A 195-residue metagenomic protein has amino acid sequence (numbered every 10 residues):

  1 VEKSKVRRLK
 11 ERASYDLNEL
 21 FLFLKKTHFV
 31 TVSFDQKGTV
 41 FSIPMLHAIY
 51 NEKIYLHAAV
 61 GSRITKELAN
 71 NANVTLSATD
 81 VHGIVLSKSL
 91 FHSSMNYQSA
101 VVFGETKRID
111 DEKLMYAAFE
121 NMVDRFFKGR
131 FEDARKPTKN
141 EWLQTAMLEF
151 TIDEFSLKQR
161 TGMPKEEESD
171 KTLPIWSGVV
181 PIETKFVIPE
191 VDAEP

Functional and structural regions predicted by a protein language model:
V1-E2, M115-P195: C-terminal edge-of-domain segments
E2-Y55, K66: An N-terminal domain-cap segment
F34, K88-L90, T106-D111, F131-K139: Short helix-to-loop capping/linker segments positioned immediately adjacent to catalytic or ligand/cofactor-binding
H47, G104-T106, L148, I152: A structural signal for short, well-ordered beta-strand segments
K53, N73, E105, E154-S156: Structural motif
I54-H57, L148: A generic structural motif
G61-N121: Short, structured beta-strand-loop surface elements
